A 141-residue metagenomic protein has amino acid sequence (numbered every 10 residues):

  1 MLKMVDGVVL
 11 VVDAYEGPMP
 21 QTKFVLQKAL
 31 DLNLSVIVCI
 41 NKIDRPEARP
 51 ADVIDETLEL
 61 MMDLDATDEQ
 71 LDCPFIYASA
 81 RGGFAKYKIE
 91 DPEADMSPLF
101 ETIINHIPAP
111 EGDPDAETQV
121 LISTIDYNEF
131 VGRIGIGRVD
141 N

Functional and structural regions predicted by a protein language model:
M1-M4, I40-K42, Y87-I89, F100-T102: Generic detector of short, locally flexible boundary/turn motifs and exposed helical patches
M1-M4, V8, K28, E56 (+2 more regions): Generic, well-ordered alpha-helical scaffold segments in large soluble proteins
L2-D52: Conserved Switch II/interswitch segment of TRAFAC-class P-loop GTPases
G7-V11, L32-D44, T57-S79: Conserved beta-strand/loop subsegment of P-loop NTPase cores
T22, P50-T57, M96, F100: Amphipathic alpha-helical segments in well-structured domains
M62-N141: Conserved catalytic-core segments of large NTP-driven translation/proteostasis enzymes
